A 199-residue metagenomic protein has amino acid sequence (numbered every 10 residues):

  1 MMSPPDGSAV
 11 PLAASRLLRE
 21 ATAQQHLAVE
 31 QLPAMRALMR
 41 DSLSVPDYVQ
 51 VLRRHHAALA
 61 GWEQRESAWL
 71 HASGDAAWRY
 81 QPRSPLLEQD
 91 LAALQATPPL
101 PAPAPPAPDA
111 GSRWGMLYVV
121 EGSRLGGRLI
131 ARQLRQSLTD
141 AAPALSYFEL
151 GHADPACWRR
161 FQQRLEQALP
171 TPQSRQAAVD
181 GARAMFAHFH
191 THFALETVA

Functional and structural regions predicted by a protein language model:
M1-A199: Metal- and O2-centered redox machinery and metal/ROS homeostasis
